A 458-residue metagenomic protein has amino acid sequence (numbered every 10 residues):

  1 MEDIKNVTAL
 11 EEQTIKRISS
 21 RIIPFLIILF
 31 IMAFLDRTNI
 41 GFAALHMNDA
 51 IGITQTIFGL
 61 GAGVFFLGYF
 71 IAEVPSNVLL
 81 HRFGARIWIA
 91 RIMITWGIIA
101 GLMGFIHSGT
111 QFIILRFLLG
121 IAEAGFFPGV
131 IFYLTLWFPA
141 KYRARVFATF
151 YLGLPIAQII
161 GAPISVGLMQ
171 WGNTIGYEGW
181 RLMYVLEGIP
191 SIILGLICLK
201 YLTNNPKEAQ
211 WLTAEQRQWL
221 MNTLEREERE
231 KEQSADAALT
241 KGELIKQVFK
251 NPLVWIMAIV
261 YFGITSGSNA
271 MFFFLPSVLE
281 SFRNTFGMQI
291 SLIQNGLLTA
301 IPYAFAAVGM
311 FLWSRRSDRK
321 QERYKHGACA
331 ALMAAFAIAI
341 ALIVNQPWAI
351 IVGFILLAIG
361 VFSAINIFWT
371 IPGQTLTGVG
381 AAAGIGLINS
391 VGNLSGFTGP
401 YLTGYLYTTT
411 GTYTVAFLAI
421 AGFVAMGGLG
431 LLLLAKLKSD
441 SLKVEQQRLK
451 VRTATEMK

Functional and structural regions predicted by a protein language model:
I40-G41, L244-S314, I365, W369: Extracytoplasmic gate region of multi-pass secondary transporters
G52, G84, F105-Q111, A122 (+3 more regions): Helix-breaking motifs and short loop linkers at transmembrane-helix boundaries and internal kinks in secondary membrane
I71-T110: Conserved MFS/SLC helix-loop-helix module at the cytosolic interface between two early adjacent transmembrane helices
A72-G84, V308-Q321: Helix-to-loop junctions at the C-terminal end of transmembrane segments in multipass secondary transporters
H81-M93, D318-A331: Cytoplasmic membrane-interface "Motif A"-like loop-to-helix N-cap segments of 12-TM Major Facilitator Superfamily
L115-L152: Cytoplasmic helix-loop-helix junction between adjacent transmembrane helices in 12-TM secondary transporters
R145-M169, P190-S191, N389-G399: Glycine-rich segments within core transmembrane alpha-helices of 12-TM secondary carriers
Q321-I371: C-terminal transmembrane helical hairpin of 12-TM major facilitator-type secondary transporters
